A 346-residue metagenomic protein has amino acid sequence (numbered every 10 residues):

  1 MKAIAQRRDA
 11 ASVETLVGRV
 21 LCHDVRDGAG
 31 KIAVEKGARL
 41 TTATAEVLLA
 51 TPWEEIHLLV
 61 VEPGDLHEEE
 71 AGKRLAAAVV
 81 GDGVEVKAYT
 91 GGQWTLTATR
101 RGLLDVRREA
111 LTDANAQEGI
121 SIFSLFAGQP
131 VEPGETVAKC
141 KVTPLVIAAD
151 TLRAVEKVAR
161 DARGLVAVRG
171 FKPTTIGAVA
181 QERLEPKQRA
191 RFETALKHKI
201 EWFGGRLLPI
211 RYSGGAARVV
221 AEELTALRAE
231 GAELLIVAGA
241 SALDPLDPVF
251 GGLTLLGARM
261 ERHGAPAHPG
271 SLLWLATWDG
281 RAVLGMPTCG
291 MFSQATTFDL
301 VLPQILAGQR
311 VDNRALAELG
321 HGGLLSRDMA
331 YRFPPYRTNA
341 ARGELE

Functional and structural regions predicted by a protein language model:
M1, R19, P335-E346: Acidic, Ser/Thr-rich low-complexity intrinsically disordered segments
M1-D150: Phosphate-interaction motifs
K36, V61, T99-R100, C140-T143 (+5 more regions): Fold-independent oxyanion-binding glycine-rich loops and adjacent beta-strand/coil segments at enzyme active sites
T41, G64-G72, A127-P130, R189 (+5 more regions): Generic structural signal for well-ordered, non-membrane alpha-helical segments in soluble metabolic enzymes
L48, A154, R191-T194, V249-G252 (+1 more regions): Short, glycine/charged-enriched secondary-structure capping and boundary segments
A50-E54, A77-V84, P133-T136, V142 (+4 more regions): Generic secondary-structure signature for well-ordered alpha-helical cores
P133, P144-L234: Phosphate-binding glycine-rich loops and their immediate beta-loop-alpha structural context
L208-T338: Short glycine/threonine-rich loop/turn motifs
